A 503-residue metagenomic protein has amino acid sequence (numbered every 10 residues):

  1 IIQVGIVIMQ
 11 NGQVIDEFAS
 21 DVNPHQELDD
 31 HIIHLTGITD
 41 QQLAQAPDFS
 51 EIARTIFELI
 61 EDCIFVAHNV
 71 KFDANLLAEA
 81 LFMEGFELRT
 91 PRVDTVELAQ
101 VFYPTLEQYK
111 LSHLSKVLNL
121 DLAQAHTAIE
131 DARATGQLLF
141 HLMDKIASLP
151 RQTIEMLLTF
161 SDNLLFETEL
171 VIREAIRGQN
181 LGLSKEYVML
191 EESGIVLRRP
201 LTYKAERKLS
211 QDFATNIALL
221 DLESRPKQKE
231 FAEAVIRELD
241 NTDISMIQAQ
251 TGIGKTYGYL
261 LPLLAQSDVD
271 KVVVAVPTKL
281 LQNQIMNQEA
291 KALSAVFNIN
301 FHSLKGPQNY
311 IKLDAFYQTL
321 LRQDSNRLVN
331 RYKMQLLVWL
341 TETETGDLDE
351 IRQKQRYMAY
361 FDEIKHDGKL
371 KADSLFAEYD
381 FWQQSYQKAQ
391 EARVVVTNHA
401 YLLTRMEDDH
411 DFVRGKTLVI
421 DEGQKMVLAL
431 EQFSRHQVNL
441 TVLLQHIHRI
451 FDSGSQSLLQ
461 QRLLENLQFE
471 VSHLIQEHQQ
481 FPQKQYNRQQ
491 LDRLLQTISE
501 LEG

Functional and structural regions predicted by a protein language model:
I1-P91, P104-L122, H126: Conserved non-catalytic scaffold segment of RNase H-like nuclease domains
E87-Q100, V274-P277, F297-I311, G415-K425: Conserved beta-strand -> loop -> alpha-helix junction used to position metal-binding or nucleic-acid-contacting
H141-D212: Acidic two-metal-ion nuclease catalytic site recognized across multiple nuclease folds, prominently DnaQ/RNase D-T
L201-M246: Conserved pre-motif I regulatory segment
R237, T256-V269, Q288-A292: Walker A/P-loop NTP-binding motif
D240-L261: Walker A/P-loop
D270, K279-A392: A substrate-engagement module of RecA-like helicase motors
S374-V394, H399-G503: Signature of the SF2 helicase/ATPase Hel1-core->accessory helical subdomain module
